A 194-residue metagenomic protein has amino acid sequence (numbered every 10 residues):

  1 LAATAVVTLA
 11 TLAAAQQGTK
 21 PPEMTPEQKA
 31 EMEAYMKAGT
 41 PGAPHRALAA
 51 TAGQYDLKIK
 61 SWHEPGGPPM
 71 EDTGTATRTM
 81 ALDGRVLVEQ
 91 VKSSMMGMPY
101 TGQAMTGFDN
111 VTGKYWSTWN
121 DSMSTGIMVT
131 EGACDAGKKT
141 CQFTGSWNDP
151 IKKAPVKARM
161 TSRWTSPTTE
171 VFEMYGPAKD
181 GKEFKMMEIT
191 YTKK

Functional and structural regions predicted by a protein language model:
L1-A2: Bacterial N-terminal signal peptides that target proteins for export
A5-T8, P22: Low-complexity intrinsically disordered segments
A10-L12: N-terminal signal peptide c-region/cleavage motif recognized by signal peptidases
Q16-K194: Hydrophobic small-molecule pocket/channel-lining residues, especially in calycin-type beta-barrels
